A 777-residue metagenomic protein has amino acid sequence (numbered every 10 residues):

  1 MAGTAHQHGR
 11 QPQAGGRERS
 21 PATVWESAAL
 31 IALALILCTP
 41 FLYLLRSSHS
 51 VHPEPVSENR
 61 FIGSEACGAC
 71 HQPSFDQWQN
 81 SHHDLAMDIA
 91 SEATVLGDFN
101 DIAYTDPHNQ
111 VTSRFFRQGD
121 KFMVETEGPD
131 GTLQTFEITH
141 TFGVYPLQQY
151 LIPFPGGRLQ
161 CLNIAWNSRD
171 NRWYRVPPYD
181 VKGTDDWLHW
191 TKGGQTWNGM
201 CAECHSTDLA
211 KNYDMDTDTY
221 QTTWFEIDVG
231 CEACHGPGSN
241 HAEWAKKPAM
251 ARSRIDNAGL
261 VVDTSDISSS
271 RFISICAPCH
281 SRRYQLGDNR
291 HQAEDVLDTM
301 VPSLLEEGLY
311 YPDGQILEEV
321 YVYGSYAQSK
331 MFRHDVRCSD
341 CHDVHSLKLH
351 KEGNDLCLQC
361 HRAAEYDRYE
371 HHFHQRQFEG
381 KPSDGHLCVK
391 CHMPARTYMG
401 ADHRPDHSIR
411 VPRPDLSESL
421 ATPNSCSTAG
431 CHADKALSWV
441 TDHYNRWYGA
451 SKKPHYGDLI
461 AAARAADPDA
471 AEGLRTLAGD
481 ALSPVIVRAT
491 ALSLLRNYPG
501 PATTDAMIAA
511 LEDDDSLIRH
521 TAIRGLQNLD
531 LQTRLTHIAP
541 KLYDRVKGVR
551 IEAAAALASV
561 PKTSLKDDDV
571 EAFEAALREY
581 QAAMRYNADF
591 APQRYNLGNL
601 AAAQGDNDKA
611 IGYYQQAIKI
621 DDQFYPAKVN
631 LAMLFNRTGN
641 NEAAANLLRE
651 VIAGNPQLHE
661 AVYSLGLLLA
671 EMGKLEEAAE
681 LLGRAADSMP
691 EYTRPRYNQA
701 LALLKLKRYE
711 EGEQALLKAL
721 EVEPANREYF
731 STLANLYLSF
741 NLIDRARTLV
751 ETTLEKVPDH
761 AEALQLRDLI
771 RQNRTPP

Functional and structural regions predicted by a protein language model:
E65, P73-G143, Q149-P155, C161-N163 (+3 more regions): Primarily the internal scaffold of c-type cytochrome electron-transfer domains, especially repeated/multiheme c-type
P468-A478, G500-E512, D530-L542, S564-Q581: Amphipathic alpha-helical scaffolding segments comprising HEAT/armadillo-like alpha-solenoid repeats
V485, S516-R519, K547, A591-P592 (+5 more regions): Helix-start (N-cap) detector for alpha-helical repeat units in TPR-like alpha-solenoids, especially tetratricopeptide
Y498, D513, L529, D544-R545 (+6 more regions): Structural marker of alpha-solenoid helical repeat scaffolds
P501-A502, T533-L535, D569-Q581, Q604-Q616 (+6 more regions): Structural signature of tandem alpha-helical TPR/SEL1-like repeats, specifically the intra-repeat loop/turn
